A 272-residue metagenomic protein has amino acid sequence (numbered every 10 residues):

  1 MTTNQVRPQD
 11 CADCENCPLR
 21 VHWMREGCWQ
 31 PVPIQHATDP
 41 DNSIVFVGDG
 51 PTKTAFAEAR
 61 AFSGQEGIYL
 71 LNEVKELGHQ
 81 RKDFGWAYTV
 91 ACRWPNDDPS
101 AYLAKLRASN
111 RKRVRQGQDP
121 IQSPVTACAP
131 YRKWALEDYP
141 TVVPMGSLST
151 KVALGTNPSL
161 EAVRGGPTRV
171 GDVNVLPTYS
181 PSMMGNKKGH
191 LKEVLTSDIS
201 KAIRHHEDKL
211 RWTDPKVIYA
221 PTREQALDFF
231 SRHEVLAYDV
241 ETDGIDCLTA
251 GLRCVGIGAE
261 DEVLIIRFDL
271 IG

Functional and structural regions predicted by a protein language model:
T2-L210: A polyanion-binding, active-site-adjacent surface
A55, A59-Q65, L70, L77 (+1 more regions): Conserved RNase H-like, two-metal-ion catalytic cores of nucleic-acid enzymes
